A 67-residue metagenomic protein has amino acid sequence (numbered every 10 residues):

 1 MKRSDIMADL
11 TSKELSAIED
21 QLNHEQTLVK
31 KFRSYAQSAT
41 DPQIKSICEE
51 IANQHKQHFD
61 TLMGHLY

Functional and structural regions predicted by a protein language model:
M1-Y67: Amphipathic alpha-helical hairpins
